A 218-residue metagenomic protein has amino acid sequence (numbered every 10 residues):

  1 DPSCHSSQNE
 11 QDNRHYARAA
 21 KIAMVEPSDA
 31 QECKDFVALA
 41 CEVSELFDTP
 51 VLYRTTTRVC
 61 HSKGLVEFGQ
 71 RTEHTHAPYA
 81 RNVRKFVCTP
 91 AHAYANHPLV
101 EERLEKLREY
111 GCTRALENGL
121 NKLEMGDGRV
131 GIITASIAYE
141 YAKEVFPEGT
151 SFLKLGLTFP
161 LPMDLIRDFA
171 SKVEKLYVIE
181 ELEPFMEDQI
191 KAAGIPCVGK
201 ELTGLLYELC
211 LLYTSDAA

Functional and structural regions predicted by a protein language model:
D1-L46: Thiamine diphosphate
P27-S215: Flexible, low-complexity linker and terminal segments
A218: Conserved PLP-anchoring active-site segment centered on the Schiff-base-forming lysine
